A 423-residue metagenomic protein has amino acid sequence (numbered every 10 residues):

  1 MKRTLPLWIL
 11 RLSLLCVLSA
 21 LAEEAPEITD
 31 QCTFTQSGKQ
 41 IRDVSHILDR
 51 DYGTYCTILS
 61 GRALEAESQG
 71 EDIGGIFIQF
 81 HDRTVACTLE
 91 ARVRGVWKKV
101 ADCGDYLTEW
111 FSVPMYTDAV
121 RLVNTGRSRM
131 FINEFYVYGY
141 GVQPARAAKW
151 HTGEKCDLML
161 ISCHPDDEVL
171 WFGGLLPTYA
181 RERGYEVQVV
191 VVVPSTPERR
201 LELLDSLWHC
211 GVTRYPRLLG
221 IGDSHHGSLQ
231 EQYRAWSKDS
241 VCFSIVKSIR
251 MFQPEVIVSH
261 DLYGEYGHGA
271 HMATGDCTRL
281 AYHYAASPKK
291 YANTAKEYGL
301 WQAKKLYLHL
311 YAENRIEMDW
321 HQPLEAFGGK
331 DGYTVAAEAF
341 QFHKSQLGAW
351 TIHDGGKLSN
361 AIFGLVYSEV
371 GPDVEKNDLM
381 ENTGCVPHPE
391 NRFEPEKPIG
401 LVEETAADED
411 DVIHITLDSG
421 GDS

Functional and structural regions predicted by a protein language model:
M1-L10: Bacterial N-terminal signal peptides that target proteins for export
I9-S19: Bacterial N-terminal signal peptides
E23-D72, Q79-C87, A91, G95 (+1 more regions): Disordered, acidic Ser/Thr/Pro-rich linker "stalks" and the adjacent N-terminal cap of the next globular domain
D30-Q36, V44, S68-Q69, I78-F80 (+6 more regions): C-terminal accessory domains and tails appended to enzymatic cores
C32-D43, L48-G53, I58, L107-F252 (+4 more regions): Active-site rim/loop-helix segments in enzyme catalytic domains that contact anionic ligands
D167-W171, S195-E198, Y263-G269, N314-E317: Active-site environment of divalent metal-dependent phosphoester hydrolases
V241, I245-E265, T274: Proline-aspartate-enriched helix->loop->beta-strand connector
Y266-Y282: Short Gly/Thr/Asp-enriched flexible loops that form oxyanion-binding sites at enzyme active sites
